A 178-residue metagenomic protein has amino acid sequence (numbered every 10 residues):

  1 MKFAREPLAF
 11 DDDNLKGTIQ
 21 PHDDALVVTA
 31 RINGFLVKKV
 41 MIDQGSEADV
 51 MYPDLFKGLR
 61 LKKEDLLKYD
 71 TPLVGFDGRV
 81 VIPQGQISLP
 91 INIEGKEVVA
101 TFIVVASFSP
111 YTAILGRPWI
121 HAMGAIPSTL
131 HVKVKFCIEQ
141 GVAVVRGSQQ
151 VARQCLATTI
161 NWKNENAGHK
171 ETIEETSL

Functional and structural regions predicted by a protein language model:
M1-L178: Short linear "hotspot" motifs
